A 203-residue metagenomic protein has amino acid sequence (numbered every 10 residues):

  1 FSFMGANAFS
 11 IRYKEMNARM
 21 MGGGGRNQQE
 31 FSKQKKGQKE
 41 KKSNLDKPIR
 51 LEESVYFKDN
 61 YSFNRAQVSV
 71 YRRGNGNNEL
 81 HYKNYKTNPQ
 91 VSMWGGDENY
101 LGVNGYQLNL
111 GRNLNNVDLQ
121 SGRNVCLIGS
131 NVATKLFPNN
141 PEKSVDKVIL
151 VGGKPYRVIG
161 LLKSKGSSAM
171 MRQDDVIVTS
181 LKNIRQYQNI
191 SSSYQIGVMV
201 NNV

Functional and structural regions predicted by a protein language model:
F1-Q90, R185-Q186: Hydrophobic, regular-secondary-structure patches
H81-Y82, V91-W94, E98-D118, G122-V203: Mid-to-C-terminal secondary-structure elements that act as membrane-proximal/extracytoplasmic interface segments
